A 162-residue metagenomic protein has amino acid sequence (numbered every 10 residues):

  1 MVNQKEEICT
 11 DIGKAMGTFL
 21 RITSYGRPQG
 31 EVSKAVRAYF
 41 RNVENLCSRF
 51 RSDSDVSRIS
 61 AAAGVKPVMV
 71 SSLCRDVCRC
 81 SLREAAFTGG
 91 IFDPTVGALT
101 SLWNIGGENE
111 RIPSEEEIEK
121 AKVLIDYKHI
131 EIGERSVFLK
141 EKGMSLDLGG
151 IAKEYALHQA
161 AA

Functional and structural regions predicted by a protein language model:
M1-G149: A contiguous, well-ordered beta/alpha segment that forms the leading edge of an enzyme domain
E141, G150-A162: Cysteine-centered nucleophilic/redox motifs
